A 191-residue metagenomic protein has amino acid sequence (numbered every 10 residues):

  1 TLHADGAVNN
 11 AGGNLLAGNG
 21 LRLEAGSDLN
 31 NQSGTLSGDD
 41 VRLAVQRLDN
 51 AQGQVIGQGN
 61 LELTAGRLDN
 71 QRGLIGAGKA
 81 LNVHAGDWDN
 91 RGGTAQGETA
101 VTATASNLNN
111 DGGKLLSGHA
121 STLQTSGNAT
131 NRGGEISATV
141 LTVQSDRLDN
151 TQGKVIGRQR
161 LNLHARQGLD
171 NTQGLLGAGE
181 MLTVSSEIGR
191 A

Functional and structural regions predicted by a protein language model:
T1, D5-A7, G12-N14, G20-R22 (+25 more regions): Detector for repetitive beta-architecture
A191: Conserved small/polar residues in nucleotide/adenosyl-binding loops
